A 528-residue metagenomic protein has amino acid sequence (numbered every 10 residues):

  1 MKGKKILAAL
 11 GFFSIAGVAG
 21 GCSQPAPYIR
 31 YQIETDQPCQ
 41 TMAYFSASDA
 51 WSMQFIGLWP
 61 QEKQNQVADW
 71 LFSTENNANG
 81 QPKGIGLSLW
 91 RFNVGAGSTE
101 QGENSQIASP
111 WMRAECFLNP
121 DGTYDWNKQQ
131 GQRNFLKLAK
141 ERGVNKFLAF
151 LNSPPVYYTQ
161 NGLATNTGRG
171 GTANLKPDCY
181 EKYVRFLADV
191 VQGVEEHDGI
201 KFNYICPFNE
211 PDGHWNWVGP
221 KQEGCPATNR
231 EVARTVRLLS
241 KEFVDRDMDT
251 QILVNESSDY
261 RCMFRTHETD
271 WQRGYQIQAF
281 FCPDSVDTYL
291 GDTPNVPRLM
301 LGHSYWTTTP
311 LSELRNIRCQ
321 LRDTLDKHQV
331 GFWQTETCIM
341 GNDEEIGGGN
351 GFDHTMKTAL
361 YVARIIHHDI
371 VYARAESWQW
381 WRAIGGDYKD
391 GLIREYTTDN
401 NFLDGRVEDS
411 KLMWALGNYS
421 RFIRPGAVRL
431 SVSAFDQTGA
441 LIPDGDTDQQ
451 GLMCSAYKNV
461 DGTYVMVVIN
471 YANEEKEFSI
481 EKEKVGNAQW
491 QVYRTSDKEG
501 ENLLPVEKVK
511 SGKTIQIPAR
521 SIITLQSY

Functional and structural regions predicted by a protein language model:
I15-P27: Bacterial Sec-dependent signal peptides at the C-terminal "C-region" and cleavage site
Y28-F202, Q222-R230, R237, K241: N-terminal catalytic cores of secreted or lumenal carbohydrate-active enzymes
A43-D49, S88-V94, S98, K146-F150 (+7 more regions): Structural recognition of the beta-strand scaffold that forms the well-ordered cores of secreted hydrolase catalytic
L151-P154, Q192-K221, N295-R298, S304: Active-site groove signature of glycoside hydrolases
Q222-I365, Y372: Noncatalytic carbohydrate-binding groove/subsite architecture in carbohydrate-active enzymes
G331-I423, A427-L441: Aromatic/acidic polysaccharide-binding cleft in carbohydrate-active enzymes
G439-A488, R520: Carbohydrate-binding surface patches
P505-Y528: C-terminal beta-strand-rich structural cap/linker in extracellular carbohydrate-active enzymes
